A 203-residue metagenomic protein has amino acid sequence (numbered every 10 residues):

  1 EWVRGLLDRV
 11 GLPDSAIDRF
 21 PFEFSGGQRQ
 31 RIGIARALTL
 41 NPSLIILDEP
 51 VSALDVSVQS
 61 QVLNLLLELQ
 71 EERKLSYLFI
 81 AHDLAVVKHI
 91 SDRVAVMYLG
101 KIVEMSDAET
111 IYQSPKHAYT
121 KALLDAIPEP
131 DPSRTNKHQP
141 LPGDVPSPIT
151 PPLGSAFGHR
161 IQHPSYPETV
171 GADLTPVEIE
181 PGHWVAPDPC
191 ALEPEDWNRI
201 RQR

Functional and structural regions predicted by a protein language model:
E1-S15, L124: Conserved ABC ATPase "signature" region
W2, P50, L54, V58-N136: P-loop NTP-binding/switch modules centered on Walker-like glycine-rich loops
D18-F20, N136: Interfacial catalytic loop of ABC nucleotide-binding domains
F20-F24, Q28: Conserved ABC ATPase signature
T39-S43: A short, proline-enriched helix->beta-strand linker immediately N-terminal to the Walker B motif in ABC-type P-loop
I45-D48: Catalytic Walker B motif of ABC-type/P-loop ATPase nucleotide-binding domains
D107-Q202: Charged, flexible cofactor/metal-binding loops and thiol motifs
